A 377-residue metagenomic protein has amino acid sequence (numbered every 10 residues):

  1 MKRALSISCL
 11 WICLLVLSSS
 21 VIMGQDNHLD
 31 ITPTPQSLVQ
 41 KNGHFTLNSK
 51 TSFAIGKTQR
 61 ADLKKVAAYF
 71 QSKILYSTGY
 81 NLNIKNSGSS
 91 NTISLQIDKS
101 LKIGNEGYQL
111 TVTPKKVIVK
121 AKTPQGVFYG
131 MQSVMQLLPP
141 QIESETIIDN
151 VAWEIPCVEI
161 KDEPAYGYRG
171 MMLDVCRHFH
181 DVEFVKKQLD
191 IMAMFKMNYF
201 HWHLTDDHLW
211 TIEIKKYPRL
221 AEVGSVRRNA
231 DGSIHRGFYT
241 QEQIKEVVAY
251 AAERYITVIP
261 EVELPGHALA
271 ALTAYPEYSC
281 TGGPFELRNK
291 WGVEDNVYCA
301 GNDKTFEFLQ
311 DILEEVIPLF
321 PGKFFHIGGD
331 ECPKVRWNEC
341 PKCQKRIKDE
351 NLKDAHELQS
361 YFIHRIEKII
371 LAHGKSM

Functional and structural regions predicted by a protein language model:
M1-H28: Bacterial Sec-dependent N-terminal signal peptides
G24-Y166: Contiguous, structured surface segment used for ligand recognition
S52, G79-N81, T92-S94, Y199-H201 (+3 more regions): Residues at or immediately flanking beta-strands
Q59, V66-A67, F184, Q243 (+1 more regions): Residue-level preference for nonpolar/small residues embedded in alpha-helices
Y69, Y76-S77, M194, E253 (+2 more regions): Residues at alpha-helix termini
L101-F324, R365: Feature activates predominantly on carbohydrate-active enzymes
R288-N289, E294-M377: Active-site neighborhood of glycoside hydrolase catalytic domains
